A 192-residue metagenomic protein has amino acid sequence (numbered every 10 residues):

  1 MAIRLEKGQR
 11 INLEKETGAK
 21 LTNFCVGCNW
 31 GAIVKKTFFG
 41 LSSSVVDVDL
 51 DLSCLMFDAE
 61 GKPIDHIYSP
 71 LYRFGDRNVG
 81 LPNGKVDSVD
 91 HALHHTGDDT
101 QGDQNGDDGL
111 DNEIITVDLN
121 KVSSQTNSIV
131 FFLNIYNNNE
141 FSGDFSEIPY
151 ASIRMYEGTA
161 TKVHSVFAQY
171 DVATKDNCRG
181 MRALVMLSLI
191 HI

Functional and structural regions predicted by a protein language model:
M1-L189: Intrinsic-disorder/low-complexity signal
